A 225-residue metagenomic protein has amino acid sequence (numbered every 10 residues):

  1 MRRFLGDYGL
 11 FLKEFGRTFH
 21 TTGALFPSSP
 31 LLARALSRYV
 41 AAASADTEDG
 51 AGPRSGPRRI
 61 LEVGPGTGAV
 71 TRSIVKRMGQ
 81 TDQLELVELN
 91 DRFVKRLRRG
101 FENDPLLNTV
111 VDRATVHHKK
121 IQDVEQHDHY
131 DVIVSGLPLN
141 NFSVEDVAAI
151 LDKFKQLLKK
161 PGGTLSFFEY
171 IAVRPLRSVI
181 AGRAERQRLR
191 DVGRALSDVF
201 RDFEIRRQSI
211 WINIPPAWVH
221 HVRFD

Functional and structural regions predicted by a protein language model:
R3-G50: Class I SAM-dependent methyltransferase Rossmann-like catalytic core, especially the SAM/SAH-binding loop
G56-G66: Conserved class I S-adenosyl-L-methionine
T67-Q80: Conserved SAM-binding loop of SAM-dependent methyltransferases across substrates and taxa, primarily the Class I
N90: Conserved SAM/SAH-binding beta-strand->alpha-helix loop
V94-Q126: S-adenosyl-L-methionine
N141-K153: A short, conserved alpha-helix within the catalytic core of class I
P161-I171: Conserved beta-strand signature within the Rossmann-like core of class I S-adenosyl-L-methionine
R186-D225: Class I S-adenosyl-L-methionine
